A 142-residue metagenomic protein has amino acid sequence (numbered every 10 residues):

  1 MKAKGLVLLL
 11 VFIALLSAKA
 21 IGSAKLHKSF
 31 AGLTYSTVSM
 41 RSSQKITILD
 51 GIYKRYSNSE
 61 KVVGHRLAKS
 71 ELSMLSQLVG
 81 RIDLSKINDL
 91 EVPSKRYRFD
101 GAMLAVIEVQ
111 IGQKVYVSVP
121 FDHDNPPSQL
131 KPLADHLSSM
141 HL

Functional and structural regions predicted by a protein language model:
A3-G5, A20-V38, S76-L78, D89-L142: Short, well-ordered, aromatic-rich surface patches in folded extracellular/luminal domains
L8-L15: Bacterial N-terminal signal peptides
A18-Y56, V62, R66: N-terminal export/targeting and maturation segments
D50-Y53, A68-E71, P120-P126: A short, sequence-level motif marking secondary-structure junctions
R55-N58, Y116-S118: Short small-residue beta-strand/loop micro-motif enriched in glycine and branched aliphatics
V62-E91: Mature extracytoplasmic domains of secretory-pathway proteins
